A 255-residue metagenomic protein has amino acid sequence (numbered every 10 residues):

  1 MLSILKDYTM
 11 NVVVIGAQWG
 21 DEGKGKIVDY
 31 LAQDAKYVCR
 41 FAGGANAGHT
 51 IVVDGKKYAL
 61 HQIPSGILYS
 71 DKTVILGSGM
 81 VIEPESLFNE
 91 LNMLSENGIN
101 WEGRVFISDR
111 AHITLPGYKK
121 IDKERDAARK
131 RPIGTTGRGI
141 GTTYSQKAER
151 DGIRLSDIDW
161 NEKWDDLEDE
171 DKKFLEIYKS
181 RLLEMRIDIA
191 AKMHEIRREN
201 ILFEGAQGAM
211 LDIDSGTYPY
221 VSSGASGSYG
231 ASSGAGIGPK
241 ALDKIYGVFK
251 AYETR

Functional and structural regions predicted by a protein language model:
L5-R255: Non-transmembrane, aqueous-exposed alpha-helical and coiled segments at domain scale
